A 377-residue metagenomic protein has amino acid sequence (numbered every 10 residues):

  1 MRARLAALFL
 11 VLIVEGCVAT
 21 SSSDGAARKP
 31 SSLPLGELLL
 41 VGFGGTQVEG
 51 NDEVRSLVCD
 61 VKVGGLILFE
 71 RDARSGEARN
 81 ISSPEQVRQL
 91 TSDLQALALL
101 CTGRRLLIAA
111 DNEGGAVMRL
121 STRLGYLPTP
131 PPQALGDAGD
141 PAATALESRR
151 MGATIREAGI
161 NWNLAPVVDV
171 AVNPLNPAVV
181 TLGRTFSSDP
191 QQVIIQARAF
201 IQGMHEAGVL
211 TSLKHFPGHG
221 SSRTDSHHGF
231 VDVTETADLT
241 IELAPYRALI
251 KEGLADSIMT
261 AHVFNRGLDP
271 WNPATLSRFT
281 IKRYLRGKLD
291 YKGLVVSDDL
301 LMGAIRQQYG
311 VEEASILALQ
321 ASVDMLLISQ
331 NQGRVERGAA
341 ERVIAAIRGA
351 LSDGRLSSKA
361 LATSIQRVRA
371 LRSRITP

Functional and structural regions predicted by a protein language model:
R2-L8: Sec-dependent signal peptide recognition, specifically the positively charged N-region followed immediately by
E15-G16: C-terminal motif of bacterial Sec signal peptides marking the signal peptidase cleavage site
T20-L124, L326-I328, A370: N-terminal hydrophobic targeting/anchoring segments and the immediately downstream early-domain regions of hydrolases
E37-G42, G64-E70, R105-A110, A116-M118 (+6 more regions): Structural recognition of the beta-strand scaffold that forms the well-ordered cores of secreted hydrolase catalytic
E49-E53, E77-L100, Q192-L356: Second-shell residues forming the walls of enzyme active-site clefts
G114, T122-A134, R150-T240: Surface-exposed loop and adjacent secondary-structure segments within mature catalytic domains
G139-I160, E242, L317-Q320: Alpha-helical scaffold segments that flank or form the walls of functional sites
L351-P377: Mid-to-C-terminal alpha-helical segments outside catalytic/metal-binding sites
